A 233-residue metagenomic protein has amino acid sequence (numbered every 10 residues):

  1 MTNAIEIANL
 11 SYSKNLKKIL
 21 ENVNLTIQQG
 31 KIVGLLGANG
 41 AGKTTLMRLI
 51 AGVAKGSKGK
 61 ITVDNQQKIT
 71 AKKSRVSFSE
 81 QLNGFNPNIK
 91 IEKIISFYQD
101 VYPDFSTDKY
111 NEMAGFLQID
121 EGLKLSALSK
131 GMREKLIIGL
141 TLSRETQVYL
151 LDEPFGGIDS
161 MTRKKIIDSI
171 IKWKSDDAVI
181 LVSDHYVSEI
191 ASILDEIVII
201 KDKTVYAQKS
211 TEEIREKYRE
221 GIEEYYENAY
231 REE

Functional and structural regions predicted by a protein language model:
L36-A38: The feature captures the beta-strand-to-loop junction immediately N-terminal to the Walker
A51: Helix-to-loop junction immediately C-terminal to a conserved catalytic motif
K58-K72: Conserved ABC transporter NBD signature motif
Q81-A127, L136: ABC-family P-loop ATPase nucleotide-binding domains
Y149-E153: Catalytic Walker B motif of ABC-type/P-loop ATPase nucleotide-binding domains
S183-H185: H-loop/switch region of ABC-family ATPase nucleotide-binding domains
